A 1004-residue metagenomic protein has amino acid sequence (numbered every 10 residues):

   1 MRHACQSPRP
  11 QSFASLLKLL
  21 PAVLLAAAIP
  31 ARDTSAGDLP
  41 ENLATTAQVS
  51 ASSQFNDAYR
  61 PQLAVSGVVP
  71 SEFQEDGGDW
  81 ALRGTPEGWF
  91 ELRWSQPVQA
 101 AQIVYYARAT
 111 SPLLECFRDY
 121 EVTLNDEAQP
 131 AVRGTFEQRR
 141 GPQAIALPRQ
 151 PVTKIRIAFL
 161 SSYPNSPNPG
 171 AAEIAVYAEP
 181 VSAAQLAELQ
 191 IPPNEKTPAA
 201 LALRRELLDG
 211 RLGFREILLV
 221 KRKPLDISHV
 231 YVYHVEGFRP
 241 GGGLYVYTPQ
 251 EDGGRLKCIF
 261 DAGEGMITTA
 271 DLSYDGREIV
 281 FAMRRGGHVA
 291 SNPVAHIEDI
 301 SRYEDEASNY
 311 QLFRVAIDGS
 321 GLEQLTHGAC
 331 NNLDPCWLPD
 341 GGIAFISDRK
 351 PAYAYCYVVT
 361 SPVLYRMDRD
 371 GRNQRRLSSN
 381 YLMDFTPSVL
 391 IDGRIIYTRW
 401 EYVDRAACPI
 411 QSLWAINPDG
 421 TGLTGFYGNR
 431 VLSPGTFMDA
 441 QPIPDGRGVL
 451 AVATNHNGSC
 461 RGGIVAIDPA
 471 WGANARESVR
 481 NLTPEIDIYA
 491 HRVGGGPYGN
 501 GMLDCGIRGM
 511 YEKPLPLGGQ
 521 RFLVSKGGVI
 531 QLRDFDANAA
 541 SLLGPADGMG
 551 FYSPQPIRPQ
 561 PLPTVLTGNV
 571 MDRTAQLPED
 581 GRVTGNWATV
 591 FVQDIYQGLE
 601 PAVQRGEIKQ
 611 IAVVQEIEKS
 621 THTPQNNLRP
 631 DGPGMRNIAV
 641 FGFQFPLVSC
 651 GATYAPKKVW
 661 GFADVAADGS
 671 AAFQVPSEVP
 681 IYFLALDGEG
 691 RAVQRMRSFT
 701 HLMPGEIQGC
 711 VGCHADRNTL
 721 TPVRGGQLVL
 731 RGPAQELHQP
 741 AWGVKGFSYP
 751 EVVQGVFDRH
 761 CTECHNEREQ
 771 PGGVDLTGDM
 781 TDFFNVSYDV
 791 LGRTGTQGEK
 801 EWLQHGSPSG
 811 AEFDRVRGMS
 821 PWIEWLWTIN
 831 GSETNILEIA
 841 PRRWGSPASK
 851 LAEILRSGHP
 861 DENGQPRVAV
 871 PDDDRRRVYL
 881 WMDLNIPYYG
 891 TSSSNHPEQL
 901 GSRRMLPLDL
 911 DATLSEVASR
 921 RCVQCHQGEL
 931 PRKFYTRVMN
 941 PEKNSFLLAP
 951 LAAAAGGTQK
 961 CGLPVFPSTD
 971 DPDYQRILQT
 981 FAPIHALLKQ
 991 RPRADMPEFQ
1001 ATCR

Functional and structural regions predicted by a protein language model:
T34, P180-F214, R239, E600 (+4 more regions): Aromatic- and Gly/Pro-enriched helix-to-coil junctions and flexible linker segments
G37-A100, R108-Y120, T135-E137, L147-R149 (+1 more regions): Disordered, acidic Ser/Thr/Pro-rich linker "stalks" and the adjacent N-terminal cap of the next globular domain
A158-N165: Short beta-strand-plus-loop segments that form exposed binding edges in beta-rich domains
L212, Y274-D275, L338-D340, L390-I391 (+2 more regions): Residue-level detector of Asp-centered blade-edge/turn motifs that repeat once per structural unit in beta-propeller
L219-R239, A282-S308, F345-T360, Y397-Q411 (+3 more regions): Short, conserved, GDST-rich strand-edge loop motifs in beta-rich repeat architectures
G243-T248, S308-D318, T360-D370, I410-T421 (+2 more regions): Beta-propeller blade signature
D252-M266, I317-N331, D368-L382, N417-T436 (+4 more regions): Multi-bladed beta-propeller domains
